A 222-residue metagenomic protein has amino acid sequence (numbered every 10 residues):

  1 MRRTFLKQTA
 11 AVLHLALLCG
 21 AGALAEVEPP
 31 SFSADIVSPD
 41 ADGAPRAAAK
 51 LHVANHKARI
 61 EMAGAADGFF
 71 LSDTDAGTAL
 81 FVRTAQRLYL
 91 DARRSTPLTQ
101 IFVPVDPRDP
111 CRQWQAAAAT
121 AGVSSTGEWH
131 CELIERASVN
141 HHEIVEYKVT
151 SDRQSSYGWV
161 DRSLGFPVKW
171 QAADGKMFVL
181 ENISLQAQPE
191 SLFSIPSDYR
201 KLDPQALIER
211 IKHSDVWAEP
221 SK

Functional and structural regions predicted by a protein language model:
R2, A10-K57, Q86-R87, S191 (+1 more regions): N-terminal leader/targeting segments and the immediate start of mature chains
T9, L13-L15, I134, G158: Exposed boundary/loop context
L24-R87, L133-S138, E146-W159, Y199: N-terminal mature ectodomain segment of secretory-pathway/periplasmic proteins
E26-S31, A76-V149, A187-S191, I195: Flexible, processing/modification-adjacent segments and terminal tails in exported/periplasmic/extracellular proteins
K50-A116, S155-Y157, F166-N182: An acidic-aromatic
G68-F69, E135-Y199: Gly/Pro-enriched, hydrophobic low-complexity segments that function as extracytoplasmic propeptides/linkers
